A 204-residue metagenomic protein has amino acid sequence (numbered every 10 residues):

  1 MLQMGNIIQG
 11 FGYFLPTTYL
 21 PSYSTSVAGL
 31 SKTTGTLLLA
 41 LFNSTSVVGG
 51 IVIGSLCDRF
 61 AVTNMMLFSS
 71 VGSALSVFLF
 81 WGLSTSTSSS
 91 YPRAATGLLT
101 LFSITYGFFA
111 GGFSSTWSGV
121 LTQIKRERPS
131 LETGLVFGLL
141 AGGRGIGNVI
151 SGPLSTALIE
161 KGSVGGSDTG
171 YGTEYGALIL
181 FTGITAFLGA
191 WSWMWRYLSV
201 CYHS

Functional and structural regions predicted by a protein language model:
M1-L67, S114, S118, N148-T156: Extracytoplasmic gate region of multi-pass secondary transporters
I7, A40-S44, V71, I104 (+1 more regions): Transmembrane alpha-helical cores of Major Facilitator Superfamily
S24-T25, L56-F60, L79, L83 (+3 more regions): Interfacial helix-cap and linker-helix signal at transmembrane-aqueous boundaries of multi-pass secondary transporters
L30-L39, M66, A94-A95, L99 (+2 more regions): Juxtamembrane helix-start elements in MFS-like secondary transporters
N43, R59-V120: C-terminal transmembrane helical hairpin of 12-TM major facilitator-type secondary transporters
V47, L67, A74-L75, G183-A190: Small-residue-rich packing faces within the transmembrane alpha-helices of Major Facilitator Superfamily
K125-Y171, T182: A late C-terminal transmembrane helix in Major Facilitator Superfamily
L180-S204: Multi-pass alpha-helical transporter architecture, strongest for 12-TM Major Facilitator/SLC carriers used
